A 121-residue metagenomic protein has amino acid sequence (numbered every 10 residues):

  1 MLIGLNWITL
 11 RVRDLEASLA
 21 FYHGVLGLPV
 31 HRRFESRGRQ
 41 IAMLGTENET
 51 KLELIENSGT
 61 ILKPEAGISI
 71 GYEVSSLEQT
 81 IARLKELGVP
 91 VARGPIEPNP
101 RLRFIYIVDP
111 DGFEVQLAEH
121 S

Functional and structural regions predicted by a protein language model:
M1-A17, I68-Y72, S121: N-terminal beta-strand motif that seeds the catalytic metal site of vicinal oxygen chelate
L2-G4, L62-G67, P98-N99: Short glycine-enriched loop/turn motifs at secondary-structure junctions
T9, P29-S36, G94-P98: Conserved catalytic-core motifs of GNAT/GCN5-like acyltransferases
V12-L15, I70-E114: Vicinal oxygen chelate
D14-V30: Amphipathic alpha-helical segments
P29-P64, E114-E119: Conserved short beta-strand elements that form part of the metal-binding/catalytic scaffold of enzyme active sites
N99, H120-S121: A short acidic/small-residue loop/turn micro-motif
